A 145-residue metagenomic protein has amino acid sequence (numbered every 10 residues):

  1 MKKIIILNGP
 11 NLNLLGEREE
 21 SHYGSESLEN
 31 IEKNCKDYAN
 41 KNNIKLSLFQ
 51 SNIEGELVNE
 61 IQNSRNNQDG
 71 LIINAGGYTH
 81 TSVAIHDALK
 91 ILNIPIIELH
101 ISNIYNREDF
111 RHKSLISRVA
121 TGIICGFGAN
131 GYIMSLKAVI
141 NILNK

Functional and structural regions predicted by a protein language model:
M1-I5: Extreme N-terminal starter segment of soluble prokaryotic enzymes
P10-L12, G76-T79, S102-I104: Short glycine-rich anion-binding loops that position phosphate/pyrophosphate groups of nucleotides and phosphorylated
L15-E29: Glycine- and acidic-residue-enriched helix-capping/strand-helix junction motifs
K45-G55: Short beta->alpha junction loops
S47-L48, I97, N106-K145: Short, glycine-/small-residue-rich phosphate/pyrophosphate-handling segment
E56-E60: Short acidic active-site motifs
S64-L71: Short acidic/histidine-rich motifs immediately flanking catalytic phosphotransfer sites in two-component signaling
S82-N93: Short Gly/Thr/Asp-enriched flexible loops that form oxyanion-binding sites at enzyme active sites
